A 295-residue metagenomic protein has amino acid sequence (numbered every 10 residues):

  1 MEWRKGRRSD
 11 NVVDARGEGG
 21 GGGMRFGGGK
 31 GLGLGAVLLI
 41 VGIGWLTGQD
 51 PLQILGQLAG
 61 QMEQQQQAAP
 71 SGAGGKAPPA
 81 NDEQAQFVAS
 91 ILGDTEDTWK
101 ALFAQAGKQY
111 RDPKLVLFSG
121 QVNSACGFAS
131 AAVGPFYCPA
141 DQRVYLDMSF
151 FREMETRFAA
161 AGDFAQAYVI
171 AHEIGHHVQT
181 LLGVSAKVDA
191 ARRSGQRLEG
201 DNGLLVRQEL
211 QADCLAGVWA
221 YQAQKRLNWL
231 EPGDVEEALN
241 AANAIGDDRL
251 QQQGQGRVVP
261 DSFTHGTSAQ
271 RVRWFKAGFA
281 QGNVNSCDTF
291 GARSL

Functional and structural regions predicted by a protein language model:
G6-G20, R25, G29, A36-T264 (+3 more regions): A Zn2+-metalloprotease active-site environment signal
Q270: Short alpha-helical
